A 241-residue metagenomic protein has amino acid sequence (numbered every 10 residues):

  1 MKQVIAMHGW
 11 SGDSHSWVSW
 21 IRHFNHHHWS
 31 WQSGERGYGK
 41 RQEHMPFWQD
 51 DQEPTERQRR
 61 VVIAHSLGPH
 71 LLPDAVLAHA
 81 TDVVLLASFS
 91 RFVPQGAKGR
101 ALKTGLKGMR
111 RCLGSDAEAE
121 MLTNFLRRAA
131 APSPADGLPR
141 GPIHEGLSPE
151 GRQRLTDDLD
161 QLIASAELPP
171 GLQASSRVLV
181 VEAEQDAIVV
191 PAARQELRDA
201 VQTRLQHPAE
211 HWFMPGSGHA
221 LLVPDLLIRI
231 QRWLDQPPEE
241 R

Functional and structural regions predicted by a protein language model:
M1-M45: Conserved HGGG/HGGXW glycine-rich cap/lid loop of the alpha/beta-hydrolase fold
I63-L72: Gly/Ala-rich beta-loop-alpha elbow adjacent to hydrolase catalytic centers
A80-L113, R152-D158: Flexible "cap/lid" loop of the alpha/beta hydrolase fold
D116-I163: Conserved alpha/beta-hydrolase catalytic His-Asp/Glu region
A174, V180-E182, D186: Short beta-strand/loop motif that positions the catalytic acidic residue of the alpha/beta-hydrolase fold
A187-A193: Conserved alpha/beta-hydrolase "acid-adjacent" motif
I188, F213-I228: Catalytic histidine-centered segment of alpha/beta-hydrolase-like enzymes
A193, L222-Q236: Post-His helix in hydrolase/transferase enzymes
